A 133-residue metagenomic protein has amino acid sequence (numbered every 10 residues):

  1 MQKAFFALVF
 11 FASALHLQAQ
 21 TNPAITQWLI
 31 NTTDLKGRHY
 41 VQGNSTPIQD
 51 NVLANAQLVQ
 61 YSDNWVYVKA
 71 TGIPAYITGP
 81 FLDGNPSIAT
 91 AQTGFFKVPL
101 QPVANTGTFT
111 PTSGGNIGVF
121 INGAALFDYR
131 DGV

Functional and structural regions predicted by a protein language model:
M1-T21: Bacterial Sec-dependent N-terminal signal peptides
Q20-V133: Solvent-exposed N-terminal domain segments of exported/luminal and surface proteins
